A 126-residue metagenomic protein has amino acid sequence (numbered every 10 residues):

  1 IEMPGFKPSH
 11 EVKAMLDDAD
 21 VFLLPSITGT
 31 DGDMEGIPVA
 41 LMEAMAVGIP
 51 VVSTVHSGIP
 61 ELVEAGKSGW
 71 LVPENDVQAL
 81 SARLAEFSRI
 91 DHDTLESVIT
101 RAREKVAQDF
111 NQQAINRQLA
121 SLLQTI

Functional and structural regions predicted by a protein language model:
I1-H10: Nucleotide-activated donor-binding/catalytic signature segment of Leloir-type glycosyltransferases, i.e., the conserved
D17-D33, I49: Acidic donor-binding loop of glycosyltransferase active sites
M34-L41, I59: Short glycine/serine-rich donor-binding loops of glycosyltransferases
L41, A46, P50-S53, V63: Short hydrophobic beta-strand element within catalytic cores of glycosyltransferases and related nucleotide-activated
S53-G66, W70-L71: Short acidic/histidine- and often glycine-rich active-site loop of Leloir-type glycosyltransferases that engages
A65-G66, W70-V77, E86-H92: Conserved acidic donor-binding segment of nucleotide-sugar-dependent glycosyltransferases
D93-D109, Q118: A short, well-ordered alpha-helix in the C-terminal region of glycosyltransferases
A120-I126: C-terminal amphipathic helix plus adjacent low-complexity, charged tail appended to glycosyltransferase catalytic
